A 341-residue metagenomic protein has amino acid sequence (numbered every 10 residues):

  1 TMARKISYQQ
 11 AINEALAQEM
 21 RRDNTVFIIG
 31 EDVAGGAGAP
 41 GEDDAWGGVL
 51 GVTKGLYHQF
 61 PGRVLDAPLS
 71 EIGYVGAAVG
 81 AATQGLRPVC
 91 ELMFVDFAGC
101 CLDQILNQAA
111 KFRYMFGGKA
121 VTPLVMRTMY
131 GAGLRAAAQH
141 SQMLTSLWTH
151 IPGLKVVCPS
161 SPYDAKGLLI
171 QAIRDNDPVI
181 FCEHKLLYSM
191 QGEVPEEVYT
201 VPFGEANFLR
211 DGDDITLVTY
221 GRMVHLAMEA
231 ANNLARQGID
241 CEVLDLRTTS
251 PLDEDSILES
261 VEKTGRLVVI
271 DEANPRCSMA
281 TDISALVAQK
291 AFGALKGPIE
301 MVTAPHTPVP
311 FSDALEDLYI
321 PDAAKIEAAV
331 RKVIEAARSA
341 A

Functional and structural regions predicted by a protein language model:
M2-P178, C182, A341: Thiamine diphosphate
A37-Q59, A120-P123, K185-A341: Thiamine diphosphate
